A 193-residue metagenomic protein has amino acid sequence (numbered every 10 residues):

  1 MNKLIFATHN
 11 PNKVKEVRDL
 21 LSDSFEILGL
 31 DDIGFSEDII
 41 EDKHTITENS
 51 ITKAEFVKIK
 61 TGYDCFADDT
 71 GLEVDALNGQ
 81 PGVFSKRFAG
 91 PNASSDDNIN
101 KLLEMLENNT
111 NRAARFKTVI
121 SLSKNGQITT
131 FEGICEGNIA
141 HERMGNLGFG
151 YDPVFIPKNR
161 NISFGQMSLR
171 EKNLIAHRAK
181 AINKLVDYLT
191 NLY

Functional and structural regions predicted by a protein language model:
N2-I5, P11-Y193: Anionic-ligand binding patches
